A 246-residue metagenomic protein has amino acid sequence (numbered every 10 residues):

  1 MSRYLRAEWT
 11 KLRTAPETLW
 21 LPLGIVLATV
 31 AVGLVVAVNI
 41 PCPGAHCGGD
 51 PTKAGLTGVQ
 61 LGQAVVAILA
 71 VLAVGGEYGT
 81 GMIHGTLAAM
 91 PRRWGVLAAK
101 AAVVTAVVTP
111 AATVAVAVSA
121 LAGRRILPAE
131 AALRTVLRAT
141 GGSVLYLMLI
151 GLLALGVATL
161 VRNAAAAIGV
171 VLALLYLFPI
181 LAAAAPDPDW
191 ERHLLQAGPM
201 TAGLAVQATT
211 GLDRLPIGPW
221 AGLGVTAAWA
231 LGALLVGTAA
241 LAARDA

Functional and structural regions predicted by a protein language model:
M1-R6, M148: Short, membrane-interfacial amphipathic segments enriched in basic
R3-Y4, D187-G211: Short hydrophobic, aromatic-rich alpha-helical segments embedded in or entering the lipid bilayer of multi-pass
A7-T14, R214: Short, Lys/Arg-rich N-terminal segment immediately upstream of the first membrane anchor
K11, G75, T86-A88, A154 (+1 more regions): Helix-capping/transition residues at the boundaries of transmembrane alpha-helices and the short helical linkers
A15-P16, M90-R93, R162-A164: Short loop-to-helix capping motifs
E17-V71, L97-V161, V171-P186, L204-A228 (+2 more regions): Secretory targeting signals
I68-A89, R93-W94, A101: Transmembrane helix boundary and interhelical loop/hinge segments in multi-pass membrane proteins
V236-A246: Membrane-interface capping segments at transmembrane-helix boundaries
